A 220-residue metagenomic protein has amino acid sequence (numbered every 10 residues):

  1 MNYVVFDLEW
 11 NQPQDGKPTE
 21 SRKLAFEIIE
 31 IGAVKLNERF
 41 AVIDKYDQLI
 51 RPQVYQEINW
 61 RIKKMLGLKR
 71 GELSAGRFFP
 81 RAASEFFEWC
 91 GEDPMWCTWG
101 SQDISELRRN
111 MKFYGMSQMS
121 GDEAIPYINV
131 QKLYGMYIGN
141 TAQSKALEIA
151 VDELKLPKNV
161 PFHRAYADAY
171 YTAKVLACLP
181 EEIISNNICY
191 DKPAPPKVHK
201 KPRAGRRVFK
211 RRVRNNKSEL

Functional and structural regions predicted by a protein language model:
N2-R109: Conserved non-catalytic scaffold segment of RNase H-like nuclease domains
F6, I128, A167: Active-site flanking residues adjacent to catalytic metal/cofactor-binding acidic residues
W10-Q12, K132, Y171: Short, glycine/acidic-enriched loop or turn micro-motifs at the edges of active sites
I50, E57-M65, R70-L73, K132-A167: Active-site-proximal helix-loop-helix substrate-binding element of RNase H-like nuclease domains
Q102-P126: Substrate-recognition/cap helix-loop segment adjacent to the acidic, metal-dependent catalytic center of Asp-based
G121-Y137: A short, structured active-site edge motif that brings together acidic residues
A165-V175: Alpha-helical transmembrane segments that form the membrane-embedded catalytic/substrate-binding core of multi-pass
K174-L220: Acidic two-metal-ion nuclease catalytic site recognized across multiple nuclease folds, prominently DnaQ/RNase D-T
